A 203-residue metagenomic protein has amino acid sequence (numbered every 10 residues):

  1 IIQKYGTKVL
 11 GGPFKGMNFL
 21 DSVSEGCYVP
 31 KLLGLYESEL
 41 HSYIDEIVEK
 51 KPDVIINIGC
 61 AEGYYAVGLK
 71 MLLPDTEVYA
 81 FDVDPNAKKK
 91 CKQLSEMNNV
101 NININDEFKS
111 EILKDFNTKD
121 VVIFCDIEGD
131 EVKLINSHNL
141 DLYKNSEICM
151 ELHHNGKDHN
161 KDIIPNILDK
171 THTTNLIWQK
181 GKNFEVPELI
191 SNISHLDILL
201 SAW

Functional and structural regions predicted by a protein language model:
I1-F81, K89-L94, N98-N103, L113-T118 (+1 more regions): S-adenosyl-L-methionine
T76-V83, K88, N103, K119-C125 (+1 more regions): Conserved acidic-Pro-Pro-aromatic motif
I104-F108: Short loop/edge segments at beta-strand edges and connector loops that shape dinucleotide/nucleotide cofactor-binding
K109-K114, D130: Short loop/turn elements that flank and shape the SAM/SAH-binding pocket of Class I
